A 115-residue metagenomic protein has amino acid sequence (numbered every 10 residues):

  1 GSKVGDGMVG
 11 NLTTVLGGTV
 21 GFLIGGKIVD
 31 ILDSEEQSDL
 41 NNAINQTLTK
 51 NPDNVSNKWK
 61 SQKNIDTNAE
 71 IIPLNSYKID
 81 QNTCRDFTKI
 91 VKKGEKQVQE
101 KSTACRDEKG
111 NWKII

Functional and structural regions predicted by a protein language model:
G1-A43: Short, low-complexity, glycine-enriched hydrophobic/amphipathic alpha-helices that associate with lipid bilayers
L32-K101: Amphipathic, membrane-inserting segments
S102-E108: Short beta-strand segments and strand-loop junctions that repeat across beta-rich extracellular domains
K109-I115: Short beta-strand edge/turn micro-motifs at domain boundaries
